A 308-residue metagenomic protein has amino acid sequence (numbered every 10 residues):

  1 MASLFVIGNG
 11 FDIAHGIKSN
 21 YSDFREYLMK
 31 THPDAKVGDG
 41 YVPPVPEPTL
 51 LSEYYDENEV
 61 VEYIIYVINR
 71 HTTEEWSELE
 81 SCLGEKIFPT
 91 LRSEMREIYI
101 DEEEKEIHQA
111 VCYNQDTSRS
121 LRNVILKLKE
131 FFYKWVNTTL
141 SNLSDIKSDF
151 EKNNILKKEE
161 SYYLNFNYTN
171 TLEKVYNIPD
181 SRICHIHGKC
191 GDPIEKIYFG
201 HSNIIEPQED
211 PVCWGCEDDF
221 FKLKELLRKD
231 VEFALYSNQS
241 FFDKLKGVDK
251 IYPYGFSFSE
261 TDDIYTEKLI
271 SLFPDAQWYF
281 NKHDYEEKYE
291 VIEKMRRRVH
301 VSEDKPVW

Functional and structural regions predicted by a protein language model:
M1-H15, Y41-V42, S237-W308: SIR2/sirtuin-family catalytic core signature
A2, N20-H71, L223-D230, H283 (+1 more regions): Extended charged low-complexity segments that act as oligomerization/scaffolding linkers
V6-G38, E47, E160-F166, N177-C184 (+4 more regions): Conserved catalytic core of sirtuin-type NAD+-dependent deacylases
H32-A35, C190-I194, P211-G215, Y279-N281 (+1 more regions): Short, surface-exposed, polar/charged, turn-prone segments marking secondary-structure boundaries
D39-L223: Extended, H/D-rich, highly charged conserved domains that either
S141-N153, R228-F242: A Trp-anchored, charged/polar loop motif used as the substrate-binding/catalytic surface of acyl/ester-handling
V212-L235, K244-S259: Acidic/glycine-enriched edge-of-secondary-structure segments
